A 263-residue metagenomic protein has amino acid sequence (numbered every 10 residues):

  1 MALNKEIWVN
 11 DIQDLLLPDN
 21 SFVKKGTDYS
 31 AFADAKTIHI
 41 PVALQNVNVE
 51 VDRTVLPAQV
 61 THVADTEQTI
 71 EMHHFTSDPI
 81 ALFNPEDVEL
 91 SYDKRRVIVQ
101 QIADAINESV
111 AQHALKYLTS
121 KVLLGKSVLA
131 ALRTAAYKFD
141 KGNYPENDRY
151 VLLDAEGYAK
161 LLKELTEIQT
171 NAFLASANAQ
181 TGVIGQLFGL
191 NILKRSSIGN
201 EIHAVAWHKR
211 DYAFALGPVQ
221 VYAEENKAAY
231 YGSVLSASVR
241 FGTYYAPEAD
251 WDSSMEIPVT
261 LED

Functional and structural regions predicted by a protein language model:
M1-Q68, P218: N-terminal "assembly arms/tails" that initiate or stabilize quaternary assembly in self-assembling proteins
A2-E6, L16-D19, K24, A31-D34 (+5 more regions): Signature of extracytoplasmic/envelope-associated structural regions
D34, I38-H39, F139-A223: Extended oligomerization regions of viral-like shell subunits
D34-Q45, P57-V60, T66-L90, R133-E164: Structured, hydrophobic secondary-structure cores that serve as assembly/anchoring elements
N48-V51, K160-K163, Y244-A246: Short helix/loop capping segments that flank catalytic or ligand/cofactor-binding pockets
L82-E146, S254-D263: Alpha-helical scaffold segments that mediate packing/assembly in large oligomeric complexes
E224-D263: Extended, compositionally biased alpha-helical segments that mediate assembly or anchoring
